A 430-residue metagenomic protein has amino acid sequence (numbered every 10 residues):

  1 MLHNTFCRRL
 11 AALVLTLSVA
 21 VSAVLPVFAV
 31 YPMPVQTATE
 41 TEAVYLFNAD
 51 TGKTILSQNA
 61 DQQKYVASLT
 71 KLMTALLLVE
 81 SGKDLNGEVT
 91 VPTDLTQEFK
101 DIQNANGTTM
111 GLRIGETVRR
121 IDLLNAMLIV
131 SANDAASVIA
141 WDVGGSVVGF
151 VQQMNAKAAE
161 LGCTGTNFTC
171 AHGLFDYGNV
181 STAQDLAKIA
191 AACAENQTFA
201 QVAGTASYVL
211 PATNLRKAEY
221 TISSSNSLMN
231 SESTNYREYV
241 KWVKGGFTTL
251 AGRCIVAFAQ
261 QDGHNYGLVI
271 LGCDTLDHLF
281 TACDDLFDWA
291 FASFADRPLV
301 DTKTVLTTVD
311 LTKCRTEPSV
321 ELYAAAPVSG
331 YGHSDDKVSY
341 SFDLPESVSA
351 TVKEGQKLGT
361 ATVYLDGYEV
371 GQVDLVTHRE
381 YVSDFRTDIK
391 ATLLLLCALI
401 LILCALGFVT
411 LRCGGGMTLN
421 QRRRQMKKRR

Functional and structural regions predicted by a protein language model:
L2-H3, V27-Q184, K188-Q197: Active-site-adjacent loops and short helices of periplasmic peptidoglycan-processing enzymes
L2-V14: Bacterial N-terminal signal peptides that target proteins for export
L10, A23-P26: Intrinsic disorder/low-complexity detector
L15-A23: Hydrophobic core
V19, G82-K83, T90, C254 (+1 more regions): Ubiquitous "structural anchor" signal
V21-S22, D84, N214: Residues in and immediately flanking transmembrane alpha helices
C163-N167, F175-R429: Domain-terminus/edge residues, biased toward the C-terminal soluble/receptor-binding domains of extracytoplasmic
